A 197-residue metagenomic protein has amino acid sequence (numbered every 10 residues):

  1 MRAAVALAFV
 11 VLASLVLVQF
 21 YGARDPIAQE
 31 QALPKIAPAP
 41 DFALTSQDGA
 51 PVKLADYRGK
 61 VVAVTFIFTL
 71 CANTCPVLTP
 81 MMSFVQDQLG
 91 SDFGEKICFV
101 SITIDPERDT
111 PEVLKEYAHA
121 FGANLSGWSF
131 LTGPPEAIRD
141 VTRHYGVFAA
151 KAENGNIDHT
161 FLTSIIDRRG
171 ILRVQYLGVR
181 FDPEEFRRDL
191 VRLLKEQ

Functional and structural regions predicted by a protein language model:
M1-D41, T45, E196-Q197: N-terminal targeting signals for export/organelle localization
A39-P40, V62, T160-L162: Short loop/turn microsegments at loop-to-beta-strand junctions
S46-Q47, D167: Short, acidic, Ser/Thr-enriched surface-loop or helix-capping motifs
V52-K53, R173: Generic structural signal for well-ordered beta-strand positions
L54-M82: Short active-site neighborhood of thiol/selenol oxidoreductases, capturing the structured segment around
T79-V141: Structural microenvironment flanking redox-active thiols in thiol-disulfide oxidoreductases
W128, R139, R143-A152, N156-S164: Structural micro-motif
A152-Q197: Thiol-/selenol-based redox modules, centered on thioredoxin-like and closely related oxidoreductase domains
